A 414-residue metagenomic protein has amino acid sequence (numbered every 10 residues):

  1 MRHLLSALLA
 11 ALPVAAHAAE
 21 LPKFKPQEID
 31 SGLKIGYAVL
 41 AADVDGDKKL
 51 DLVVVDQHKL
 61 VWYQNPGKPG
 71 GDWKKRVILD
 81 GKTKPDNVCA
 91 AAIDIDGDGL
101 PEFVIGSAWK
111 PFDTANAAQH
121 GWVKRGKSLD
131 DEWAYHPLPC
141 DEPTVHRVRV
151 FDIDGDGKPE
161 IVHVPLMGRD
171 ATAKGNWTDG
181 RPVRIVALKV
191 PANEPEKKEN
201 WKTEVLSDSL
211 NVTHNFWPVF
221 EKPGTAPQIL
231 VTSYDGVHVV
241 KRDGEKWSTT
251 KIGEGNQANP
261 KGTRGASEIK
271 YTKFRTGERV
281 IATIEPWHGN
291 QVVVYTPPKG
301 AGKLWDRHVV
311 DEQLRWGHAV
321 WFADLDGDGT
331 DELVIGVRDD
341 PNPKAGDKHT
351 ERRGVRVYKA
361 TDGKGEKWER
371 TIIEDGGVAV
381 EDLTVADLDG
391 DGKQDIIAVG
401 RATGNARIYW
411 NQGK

Functional and structural regions predicted by a protein language model:
M1-L4: Positively charged n-region of N-terminal signal peptides that target proteins for export
S6-A15: Bacterial N-terminal signal peptides
H17-K414: Beta-propeller-forming repeat regions
